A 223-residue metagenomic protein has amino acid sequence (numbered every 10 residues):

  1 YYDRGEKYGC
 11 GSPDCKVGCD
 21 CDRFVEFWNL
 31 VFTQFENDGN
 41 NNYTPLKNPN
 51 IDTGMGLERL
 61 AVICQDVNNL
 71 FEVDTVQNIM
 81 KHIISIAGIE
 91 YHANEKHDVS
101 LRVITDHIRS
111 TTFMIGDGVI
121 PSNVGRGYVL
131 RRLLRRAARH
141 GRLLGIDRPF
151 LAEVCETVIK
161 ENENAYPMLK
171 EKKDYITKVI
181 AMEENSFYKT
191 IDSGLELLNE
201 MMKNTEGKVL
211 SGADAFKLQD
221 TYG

Functional and structural regions predicted by a protein language model:
Y1-C155, Y166, E183-E184, Y188-S193 (+1 more regions): Structured aminoacyl-transfer and RNA-binding surfaces used for tRNA recognition/handling in the translation apparatus
I79-K81, V154-K160, D174, G212-A213: Short, conserved phosphate-binding/catalytic loop or strand-edge motifs used in phosphoryl-/nucleotidyl-transfer
R136, K160-E161: A short structural micro-motif
A152, E156, K170, A181 (+1 more regions): Conserved "right-hand" nucleotidyltransferase catalytic core of DNA-directed polymerases
A165-Y166, K170-K173: Eukaryote-biased recognition of C-terminal alpha-helical segments
I176, I180-E183: Structural secondary-structure packing elements that flank or coincide with functional cores
